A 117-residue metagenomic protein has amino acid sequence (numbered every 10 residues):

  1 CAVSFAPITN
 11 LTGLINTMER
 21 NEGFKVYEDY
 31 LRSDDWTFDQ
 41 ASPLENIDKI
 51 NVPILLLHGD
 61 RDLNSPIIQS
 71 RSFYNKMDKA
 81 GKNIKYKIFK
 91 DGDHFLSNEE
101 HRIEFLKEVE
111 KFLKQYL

Functional and structural regions predicted by a protein language model:
C1-L117: Active-site-proximal cap/loop segments of hydrolase catalytic domains
